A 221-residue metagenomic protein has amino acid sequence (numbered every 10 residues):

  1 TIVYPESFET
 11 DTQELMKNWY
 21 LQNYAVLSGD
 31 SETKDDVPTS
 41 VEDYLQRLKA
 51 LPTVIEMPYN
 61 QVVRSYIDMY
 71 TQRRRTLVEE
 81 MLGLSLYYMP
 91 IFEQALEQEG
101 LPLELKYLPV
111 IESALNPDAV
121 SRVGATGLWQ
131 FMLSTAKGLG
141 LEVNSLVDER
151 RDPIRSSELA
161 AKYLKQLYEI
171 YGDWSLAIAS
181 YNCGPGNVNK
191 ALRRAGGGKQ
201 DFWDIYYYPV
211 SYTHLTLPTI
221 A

Functional and structural regions predicted by a protein language model:
T1-E99: An acidic, Gly/Ser/Thr/Pro-rich helix-cap/linker signature
Y66-E80, L115-A125, Q130-L176, L192-P209: Substrate-binding clefts and substrate-entry loops adjacent to catalytic sites of polymer-processing enzymes acting on
R74-A114, I154-L167, A221: Export/targeting segments at the very N-terminus of extracytoplasmic proteins
L101-E104, E142, D173-W174, G184: Helix N-cap / loop-to-helix initiation motif
E112-P117, G184-N187: A short structural micro-motif
T213-T219: Conserved small/polar residues in nucleotide/adenosyl-binding loops
